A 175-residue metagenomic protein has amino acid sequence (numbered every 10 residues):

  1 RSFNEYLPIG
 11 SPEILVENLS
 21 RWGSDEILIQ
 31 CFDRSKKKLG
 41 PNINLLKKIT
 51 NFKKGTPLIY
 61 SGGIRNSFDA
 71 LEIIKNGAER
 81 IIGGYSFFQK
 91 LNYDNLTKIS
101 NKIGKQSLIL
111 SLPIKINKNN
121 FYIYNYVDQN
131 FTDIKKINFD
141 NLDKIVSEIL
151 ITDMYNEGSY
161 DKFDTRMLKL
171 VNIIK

Functional and structural regions predicted by a protein language model:
R1-S11, A78-E157: Conserved anion-binding
I9-E17, K38-K47: Glycine-rich, positively charged N-terminal anion/phosphate-binding segment
S11-I27, N51: A short, N-terminal amphipathic alpha-helix
L19, I27, I73, L110 (+1 more regions): Conserved, mostly hydrophobic/aromatic
S20, I74-K75, L142-D143: Non-catalytic positions within long, well-ordered alpha-helices that form the structural scaffold/packing of enzyme
G23-E26, Q30, A78, V146-S147: Short acidic/histidine-rich motifs immediately flanking catalytic phosphotransfer sites in two-component signaling
E26-L45, Y85, Q89-L91, L150-K162: Glycine-rich, proline-tolerant flexible connector loops at the mouths of alpha/beta enzymes
N44-I81, R166-K175: Catalytic cores of alpha/beta
